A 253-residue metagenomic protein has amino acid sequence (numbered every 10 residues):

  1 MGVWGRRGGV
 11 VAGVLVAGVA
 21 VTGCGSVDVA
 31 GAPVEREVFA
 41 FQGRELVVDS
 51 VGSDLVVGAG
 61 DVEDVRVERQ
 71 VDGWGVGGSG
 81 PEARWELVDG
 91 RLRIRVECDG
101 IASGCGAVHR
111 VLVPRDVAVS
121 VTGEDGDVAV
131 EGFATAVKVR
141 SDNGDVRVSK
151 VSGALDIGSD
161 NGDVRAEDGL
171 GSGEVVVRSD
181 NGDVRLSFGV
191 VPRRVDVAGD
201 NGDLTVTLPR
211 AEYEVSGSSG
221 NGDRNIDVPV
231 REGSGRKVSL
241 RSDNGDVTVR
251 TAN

Functional and structural regions predicted by a protein language model:
G2-G77, D99-G106, R110, D223-S234: Short acidic/polar N-terminal linker immediately downstream of export determinants
T22-S26, V47-S53, G75-S79, V113-R115 (+4 more regions): Short low-complexity stretches enriched in small and charged residues
E35-F39, G80-G153, V164-A166, R185-S187 (+1 more regions): Right-handed parallel beta-helix
F41, S50-G52, L87-D89, G123 (+11 more regions): A generic beta-sheet turn/junction motif
R44, V65, V117, Y213-V215: Short beta-strand/loop motifs in extracellular/secreted proteins, especially within beta-sandwich accessory domains
V47, V56, E82-R84, R110 (+7 more regions): Short, surface-exposed charged micro-motifs
A59, E68, G78-S79, S103-V108 (+5 more regions): A short, polar/proline- and glycine-enriched secondary-structure boundary/capping micro-motif
A166-N253: Short, surface-exposed interaction patches in beta-rich subdomains that mediate adhesion/assembly near membranes
